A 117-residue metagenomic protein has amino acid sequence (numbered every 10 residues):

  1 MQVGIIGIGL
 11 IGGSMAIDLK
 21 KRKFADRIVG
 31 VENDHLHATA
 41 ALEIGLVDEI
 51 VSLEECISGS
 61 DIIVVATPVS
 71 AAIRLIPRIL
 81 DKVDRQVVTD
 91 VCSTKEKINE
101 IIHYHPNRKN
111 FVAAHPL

Functional and structural regions predicted by a protein language model:
M1-E54: NAD(P)+-binding Rossmann beta1-loop-alpha1 motif at the extreme N-terminus of oxidoreductases
G4-I6, V64, T89: Conserved hydrophobic packing residues within short motifs/helices of P-loop NTPase cores of ABC-family ATPases
R22, I44, G59, K82 (+1 more regions): Alpha-helix C-cap/termination motif
N33-D34, T67-P68, V91-S93: Short beta->alpha hinge that forms the Motif I/post-I loop of the SAM-binding pocket
L36-H37, A71, K95-I98: Conserved short alpha-helix immediately C-terminal to the canonical SAM/SAH-binding motif I of Rossmann-like
G45-E49, P68, H105-R108: Short, hinge-like loop/turn segments at secondary-structure boundaries
L53-V87: Rossmann-like NAD(P)-binding element
L75-L117: Rossmann-like NAD(P)(H) cofactor-binding subdomain of soluble oxidoreductases
